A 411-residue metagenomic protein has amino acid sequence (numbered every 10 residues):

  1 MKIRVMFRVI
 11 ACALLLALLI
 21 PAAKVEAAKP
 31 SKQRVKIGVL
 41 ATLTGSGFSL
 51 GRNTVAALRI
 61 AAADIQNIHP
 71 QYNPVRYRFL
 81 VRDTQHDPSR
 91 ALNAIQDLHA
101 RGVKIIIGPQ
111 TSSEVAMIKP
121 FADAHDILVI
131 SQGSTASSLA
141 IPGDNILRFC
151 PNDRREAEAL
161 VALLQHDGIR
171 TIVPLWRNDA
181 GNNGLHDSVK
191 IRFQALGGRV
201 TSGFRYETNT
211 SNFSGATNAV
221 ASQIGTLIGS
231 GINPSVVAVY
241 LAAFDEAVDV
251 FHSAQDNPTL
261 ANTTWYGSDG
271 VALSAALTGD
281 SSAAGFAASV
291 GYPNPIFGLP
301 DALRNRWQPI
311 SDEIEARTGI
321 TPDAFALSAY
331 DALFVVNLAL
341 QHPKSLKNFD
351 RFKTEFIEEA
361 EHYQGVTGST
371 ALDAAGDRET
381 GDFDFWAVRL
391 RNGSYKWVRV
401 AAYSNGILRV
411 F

Functional and structural regions predicted by a protein language model:
K2-A11: Bacterial N-terminal signal peptides that target proteins for export
I10, A27-R34, S49-A56, I68-A140 (+3 more regions): Beta-alpha junction/loop-to-helix N-cap segments that form part of ligand/metal-binding clefts
I10-L19: Bacterial N-terminal signal peptides
Q33-T54, A62, P109-Q110, I172-L175: Short beta-strand segments enriched in small/hydrophobic residues
L98-Q110, I130-Q132, V173-W176, I228-V250 (+2 more regions): Periplasmic-binding protein-like
A136-S138, P142-D256, L299-N305, P309: Extracellular/periplasmic Venus flytrap/periplasmic-binding protein
F251-Y330, P343, Y403-V410: Extracellular/periplasmic periplasmic-binding protein-like sensory domains
E313-L327, N337-V398, V410: Segments of small-molecule ligand-sensing domains
